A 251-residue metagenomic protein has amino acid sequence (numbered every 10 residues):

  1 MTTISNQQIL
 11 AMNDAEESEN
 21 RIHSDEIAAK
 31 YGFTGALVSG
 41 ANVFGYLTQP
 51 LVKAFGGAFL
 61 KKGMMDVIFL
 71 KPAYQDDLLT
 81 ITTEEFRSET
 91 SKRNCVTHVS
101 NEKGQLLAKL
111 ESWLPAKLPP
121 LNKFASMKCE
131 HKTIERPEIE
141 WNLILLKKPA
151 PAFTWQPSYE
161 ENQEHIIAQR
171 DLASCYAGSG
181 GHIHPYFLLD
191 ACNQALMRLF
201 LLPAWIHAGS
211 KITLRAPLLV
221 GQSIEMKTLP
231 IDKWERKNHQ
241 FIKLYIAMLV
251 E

Functional and structural regions predicted by a protein language model:
M1-K61, P115-G209: Hot-dog-fold acyl-thioester-processing enzymes
M1-M12, Y74-I144, L214-E251: HotDog/MaoC-like acyl-thioester-processing domains
N42-T90, K109-L110, P185-I231: Hydrophobic beta-strand-centered segment that forms part of the acyl-chain substrate-binding groove
